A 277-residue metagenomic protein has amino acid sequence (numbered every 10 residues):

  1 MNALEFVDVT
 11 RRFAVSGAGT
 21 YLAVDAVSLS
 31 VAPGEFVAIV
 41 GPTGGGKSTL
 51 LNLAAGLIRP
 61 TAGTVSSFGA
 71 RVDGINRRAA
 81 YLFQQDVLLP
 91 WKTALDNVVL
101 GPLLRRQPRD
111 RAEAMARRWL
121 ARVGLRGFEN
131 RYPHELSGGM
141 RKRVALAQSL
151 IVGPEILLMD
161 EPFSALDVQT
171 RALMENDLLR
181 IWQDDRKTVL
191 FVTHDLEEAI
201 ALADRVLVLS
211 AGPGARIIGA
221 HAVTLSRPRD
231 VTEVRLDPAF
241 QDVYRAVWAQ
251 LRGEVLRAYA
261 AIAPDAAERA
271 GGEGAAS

Functional and structural regions predicted by a protein language model:
M1-A3, R12-A26: A short, flexible loop at the N-terminus of ABC-type nucleotide-binding domains that lies
V40-P42: The feature captures the beta-strand-to-loop junction immediately N-terminal to the Walker
A55: Helix-to-loop junction immediately C-terminal to a conserved catalytic motif
G63-G74: Conserved ABC transporter NBD signature motif
L95-L103, E113, R117: Short helical segment in ABC ATPase nucleotide-binding domains corresponding to the A-loop/adjacent helical element
D110-F128, R180: Conserved ABC ATPase "signature" region
R131-H134, V152: Conserved signature/switch motifs of ABC ATPase nucleotide-binding domains
